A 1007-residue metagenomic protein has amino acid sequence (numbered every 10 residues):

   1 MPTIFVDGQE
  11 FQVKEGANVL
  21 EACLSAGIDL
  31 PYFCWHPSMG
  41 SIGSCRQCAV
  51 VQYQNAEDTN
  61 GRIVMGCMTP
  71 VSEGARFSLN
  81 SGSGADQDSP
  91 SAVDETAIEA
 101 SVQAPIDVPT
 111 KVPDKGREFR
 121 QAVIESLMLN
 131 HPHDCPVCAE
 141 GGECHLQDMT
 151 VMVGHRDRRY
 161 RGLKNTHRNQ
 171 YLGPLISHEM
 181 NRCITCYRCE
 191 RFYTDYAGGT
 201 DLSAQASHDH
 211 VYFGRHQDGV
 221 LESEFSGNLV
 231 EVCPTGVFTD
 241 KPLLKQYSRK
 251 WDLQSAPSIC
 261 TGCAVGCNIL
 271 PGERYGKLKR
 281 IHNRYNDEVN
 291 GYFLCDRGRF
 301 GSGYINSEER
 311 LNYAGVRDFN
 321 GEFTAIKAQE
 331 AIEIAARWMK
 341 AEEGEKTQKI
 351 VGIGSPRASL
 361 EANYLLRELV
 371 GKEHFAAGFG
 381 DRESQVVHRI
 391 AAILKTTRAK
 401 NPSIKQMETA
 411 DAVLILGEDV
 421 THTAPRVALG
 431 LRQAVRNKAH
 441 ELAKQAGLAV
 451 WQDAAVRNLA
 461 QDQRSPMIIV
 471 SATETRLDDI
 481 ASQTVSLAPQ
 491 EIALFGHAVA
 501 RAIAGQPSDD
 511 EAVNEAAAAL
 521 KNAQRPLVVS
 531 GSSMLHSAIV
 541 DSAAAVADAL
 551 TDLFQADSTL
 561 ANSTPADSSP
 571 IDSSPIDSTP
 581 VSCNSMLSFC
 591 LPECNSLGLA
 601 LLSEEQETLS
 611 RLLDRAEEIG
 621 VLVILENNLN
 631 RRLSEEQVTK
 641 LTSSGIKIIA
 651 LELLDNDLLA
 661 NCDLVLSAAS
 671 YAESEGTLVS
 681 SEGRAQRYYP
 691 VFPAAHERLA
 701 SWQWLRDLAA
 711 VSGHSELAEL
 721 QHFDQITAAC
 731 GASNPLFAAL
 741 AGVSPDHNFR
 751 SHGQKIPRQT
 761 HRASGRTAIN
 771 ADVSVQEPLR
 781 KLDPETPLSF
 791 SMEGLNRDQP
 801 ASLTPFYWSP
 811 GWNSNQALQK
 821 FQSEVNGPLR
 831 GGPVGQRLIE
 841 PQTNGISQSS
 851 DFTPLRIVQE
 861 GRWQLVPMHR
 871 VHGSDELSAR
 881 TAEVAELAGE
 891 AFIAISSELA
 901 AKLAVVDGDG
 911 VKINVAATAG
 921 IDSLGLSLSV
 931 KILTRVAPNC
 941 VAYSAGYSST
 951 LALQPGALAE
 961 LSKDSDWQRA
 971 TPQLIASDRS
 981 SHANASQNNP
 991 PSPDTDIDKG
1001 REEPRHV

Functional and structural regions predicted by a protein language model:
P2, D7-E73, D114-K115, F119: N-terminal cofactor/phosphate-binding cores enriched in small/glycine residues, especially glycine-rich loops such as
R46-T261, V265-I269, R274-I281: Fe-S ferredoxin-like electron-transfer domains and their immediately adjacent linker/connector regions across
S83-I106, Q555-S582, T918, S980-R1001: Intrinsically disordered, low-complexity terminal tails and inter-domain linkers enriched for S/T/G/P/D/E
A100, Q506, D510, P526 (+7 more regions): Long, contiguous, secondary-structure-rich segments that constitute the structural scaffold of globular domains
M128-P132, E179-M180, C186, E190-R191 (+13 more regions): Catalytic alpha/large subunits of respiratory electron-transfer oxidoreductases, centered on bis-MGD molybdoenzymes
Y171-L175, V413, R684-P693: Flexible glycine/proline-enriched surface loops and loop-helix/loop-strand junctions
D287-G291, K647-R687, D909-G910, V915-L951: C-terminal, active-site-flanking charged/polar segments
